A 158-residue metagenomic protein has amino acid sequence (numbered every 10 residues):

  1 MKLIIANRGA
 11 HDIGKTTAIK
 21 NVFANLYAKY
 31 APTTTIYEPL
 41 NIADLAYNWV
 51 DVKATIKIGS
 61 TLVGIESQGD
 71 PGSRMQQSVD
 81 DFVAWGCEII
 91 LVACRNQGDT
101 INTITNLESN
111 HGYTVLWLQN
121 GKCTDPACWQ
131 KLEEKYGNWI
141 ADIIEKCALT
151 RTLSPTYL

Functional and structural regions predicted by a protein language model:
M1-I4, T114-L116: Glycine/serine-rich loop-strand microenvironments at binding/catalytic pocket rims
L3-Y27: Glycine-rich phosphate-binding P-loop
K15, S67-M75, L132-I140: Phosphate/oxyanion-binding active-site loops and adjacent basic polyanion-contact surfaces
V22, D80, I104-L107: Short, glycine/charged-enriched secondary-structure capping and boundary segments
L26, Y30, E108: Active-site catalytic pocket residues across diverse enzymes, especially alpha/beta-hydrolases
A31-R95, I101: Conserved nucleotide-sensing/catalytic segment adjacent to the nucleotide-binding pocket in NTP-handling enzymes
G86-L158: Replace "adjacent to P-loop NTPase cores in ATP/GTP-dependent enzymes" with "adjacent to NTP-binding cores
